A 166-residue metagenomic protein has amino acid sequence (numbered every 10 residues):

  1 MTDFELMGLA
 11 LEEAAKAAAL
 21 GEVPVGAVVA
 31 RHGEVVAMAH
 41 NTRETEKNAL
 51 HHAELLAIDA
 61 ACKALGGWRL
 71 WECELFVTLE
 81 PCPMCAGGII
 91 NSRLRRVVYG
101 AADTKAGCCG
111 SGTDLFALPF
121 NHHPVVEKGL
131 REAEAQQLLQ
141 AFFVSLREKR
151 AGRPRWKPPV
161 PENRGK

Functional and structural regions predicted by a protein language model:
M1-A17, M84, G88-K166: Zinc-dependent deaminase
A10, A14-A17, A27, A37 (+2 more regions): Small-residue (primarily alanine) positions within well-ordered alpha-helices, especially packing/interaction faces
G21-V25, R69-W71: Short, basic and Ser/Thr-rich N-terminal targeting/leader segments
V25-G33: Short beta-strand scaffold segments in enzyme catalytic cores
V36-R43, H123: Short beta->alpha transition motifs characteristic of CBS
R43, V77, A101: Residues that line or immediately flank small-molecule/substrate-binding pockets and catalytic motifs
T45-L55: A short, polar/charged loop-to-alpha-helix boundary motif
I58-S92, R96: Helix-adjacent hinge/juxtasegments
